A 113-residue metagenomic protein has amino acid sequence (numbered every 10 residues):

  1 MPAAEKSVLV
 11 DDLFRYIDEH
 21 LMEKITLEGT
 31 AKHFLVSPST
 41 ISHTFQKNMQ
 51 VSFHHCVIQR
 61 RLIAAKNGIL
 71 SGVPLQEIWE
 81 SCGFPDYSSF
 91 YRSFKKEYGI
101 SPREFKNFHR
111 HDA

Functional and structural regions predicted by a protein language model:
P2-L9, H43, V51-V57: Short, Lys/Arg-enriched anionic-surface-contact patches
F14-R15, E19, K24, E28 (+2 more regions): Terminal helix-turn-helix DNA-binding modules in bacterial transcription factors
S37-P38, P85-D86: Short coil turns linking two alpha-helices in DNA-binding domains
I41, F45, S89-F90, F94: Short hydrophobic/aromatic patch on the recognition helix
R92-A113: …primarily DNA-binding HTH/wHTH and HhH modules…
